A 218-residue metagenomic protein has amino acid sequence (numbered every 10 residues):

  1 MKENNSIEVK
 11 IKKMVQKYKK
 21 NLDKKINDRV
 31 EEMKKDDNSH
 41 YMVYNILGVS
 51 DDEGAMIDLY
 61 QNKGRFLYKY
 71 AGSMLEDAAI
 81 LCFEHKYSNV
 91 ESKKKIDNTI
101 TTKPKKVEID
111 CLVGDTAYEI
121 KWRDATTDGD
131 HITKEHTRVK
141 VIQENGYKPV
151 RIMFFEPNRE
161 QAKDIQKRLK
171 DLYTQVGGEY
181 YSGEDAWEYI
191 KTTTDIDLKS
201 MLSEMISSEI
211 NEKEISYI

Functional and structural regions predicted by a protein language model:
M1-Y87: Interdomain/boundary linker segments immediately adjacent to catalytic/signaling cores
E3, T116, R151: Contiguous, function-dense segments enriched for cysteine-driven chemistry and partner/ligand-binding capacity
Y70, M74, A78, K106 (+2 more regions): Short, well-structured alpha-helical interface segments that form or flank functional binding sites
F83, I109-W122: Conserved catalytic cores of phosphodiester-cleaving nucleases, focusing on short active-site segments
E84-V90, E144-G146: Secondary-structure boundary elements
S92-L112: Active-site metal-binding core of divalent-cation-utilizing nuclease and nuclease-like domains
W122-Q175: Catalytic cores of nucleic-acid endonucleases
F154-I218: Domain-level recognition of nuclease-like catalytic cores that cleave nucleotide substrates
